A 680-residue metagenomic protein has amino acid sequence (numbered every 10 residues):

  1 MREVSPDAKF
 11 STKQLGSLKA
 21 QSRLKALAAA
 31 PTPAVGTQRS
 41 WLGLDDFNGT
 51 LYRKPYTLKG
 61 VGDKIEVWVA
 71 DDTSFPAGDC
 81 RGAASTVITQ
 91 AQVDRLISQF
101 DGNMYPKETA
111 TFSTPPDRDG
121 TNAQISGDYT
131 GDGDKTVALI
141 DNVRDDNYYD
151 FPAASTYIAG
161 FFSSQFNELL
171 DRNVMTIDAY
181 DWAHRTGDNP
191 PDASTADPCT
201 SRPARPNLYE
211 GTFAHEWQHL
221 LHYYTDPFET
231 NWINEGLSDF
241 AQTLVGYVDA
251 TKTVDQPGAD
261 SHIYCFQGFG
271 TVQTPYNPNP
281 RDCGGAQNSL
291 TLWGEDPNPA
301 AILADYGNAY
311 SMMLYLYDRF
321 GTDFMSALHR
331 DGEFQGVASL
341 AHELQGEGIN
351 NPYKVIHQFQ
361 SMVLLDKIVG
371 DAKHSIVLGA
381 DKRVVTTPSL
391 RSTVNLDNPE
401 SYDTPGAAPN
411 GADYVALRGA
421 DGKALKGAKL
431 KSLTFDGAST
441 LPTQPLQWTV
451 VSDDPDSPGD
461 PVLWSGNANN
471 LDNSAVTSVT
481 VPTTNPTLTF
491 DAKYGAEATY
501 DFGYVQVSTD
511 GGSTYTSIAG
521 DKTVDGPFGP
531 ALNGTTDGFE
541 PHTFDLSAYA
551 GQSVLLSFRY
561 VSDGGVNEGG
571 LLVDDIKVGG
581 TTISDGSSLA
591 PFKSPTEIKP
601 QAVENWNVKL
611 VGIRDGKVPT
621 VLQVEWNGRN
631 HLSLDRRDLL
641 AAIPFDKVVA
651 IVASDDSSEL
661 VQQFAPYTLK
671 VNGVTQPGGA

Functional and structural regions predicted by a protein language model:
M1-T86: Acidic/polar low-complexity interaction segments
D63-T230, L237, A241, Y247-T251 (+2 more regions): Juxtacatalytic substrate-recognition/specificity segment
G78-A84, A123-Q124, F161-E168, A183-R205 (+6 more regions): Surface-exposed intrinsically disordered loops and tails
N207, D226-A309, R319, G332-D366: Acidic/His/Gly-enriched intrinsically disordered linker/tail segments that often contain short helix/coil "MoRF-like"
F334-S478, T499-Q506, G565-G679: Beta/coil-rich, acidic/histidine-enriched accessory regions frequently appended to metallopeptidases
P486-Y494, S553-V561, A650: Extracellular beta-strand-rich recognition modules
S513-Y549, R629: Extracellular carbohydrate recognition and processing domains and analogous Trp-centered ligand-binding platforms
T536-E568, V573: Terminal, low-complexity interaction segments
